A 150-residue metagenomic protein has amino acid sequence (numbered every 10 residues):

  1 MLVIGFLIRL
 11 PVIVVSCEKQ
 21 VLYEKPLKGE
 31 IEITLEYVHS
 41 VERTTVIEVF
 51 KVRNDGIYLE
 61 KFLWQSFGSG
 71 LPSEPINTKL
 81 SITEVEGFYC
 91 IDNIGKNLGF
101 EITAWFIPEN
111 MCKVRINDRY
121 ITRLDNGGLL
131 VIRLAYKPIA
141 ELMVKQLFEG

Functional and structural regions predicted by a protein language model:
M1-L10: Hydrophobic membrane-insertion alpha-helices, especially the h-region of bacterial N-terminal signal peptides
P11-C17: A short beta-strand micro-motif
V12, E32, I47, M111 (+1 more regions): Exposed beta-strand and adjacent loop surfaces of beta-rich binding modules that mediate intermolecular recognition
C17-Q20, F62-W64, N93-N97, Y136: Secondary-structure transition/turn motif
E18-W64: N-terminal secretory signal peptides
V52-E84: Acidic, aromatic-enriched beta-alpha/helix-loop junctions
P72-G150: Mature, soluble, non-transmembrane domains
